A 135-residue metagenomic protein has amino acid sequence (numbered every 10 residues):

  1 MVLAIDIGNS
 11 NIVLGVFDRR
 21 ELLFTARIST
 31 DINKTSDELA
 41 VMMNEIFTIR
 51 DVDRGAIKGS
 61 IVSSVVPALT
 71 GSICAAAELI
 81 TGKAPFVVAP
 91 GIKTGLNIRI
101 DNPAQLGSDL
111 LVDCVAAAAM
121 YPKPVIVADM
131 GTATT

Functional and structural regions predicted by a protein language model:
V2-D6, I61, V125-D129: Short glycine-aspartate micro-motif
V2-E45: Short glycine-rich, Thr/Ser-proximal phosphate-binding strand/loop in the N-terminal lobe of ATP-dependent enzymes
I7-N9, V66, T132: A generic beta-sheet turn/junction motif
L14, V62, G131: Residue-level signal for inorganic ion chemistry
T35, L69, T135: Short phosphate-engaging motifs
M42-G55: A short, N-terminal amphipathic alpha-helix
V52-Q105: Short beta-strand-loop/turn "lid" adjacent to the catalytic site in phosphate-handling enzymes
K83-F86, I92, L96-T135: Phosphate-binding/catalytic loop of phosphoryl-transfer enzymes
